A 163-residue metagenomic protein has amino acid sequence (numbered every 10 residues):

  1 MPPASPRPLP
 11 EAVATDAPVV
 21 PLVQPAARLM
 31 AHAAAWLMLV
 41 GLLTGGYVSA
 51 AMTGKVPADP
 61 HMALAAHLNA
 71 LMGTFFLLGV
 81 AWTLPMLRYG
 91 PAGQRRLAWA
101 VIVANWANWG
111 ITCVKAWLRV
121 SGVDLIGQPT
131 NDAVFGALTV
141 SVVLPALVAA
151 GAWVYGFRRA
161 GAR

Functional and structural regions predicted by a protein language model:
M1-A17: Short, intrinsically disordered terminal tails adjacent to the first/last structured region
P8-P10, Q24, G127, N131: Serine/threonine-rich low-complexity intrinsically disordered regions
A14-L29, V48-P60, L77-W99, K115-I126 (+1 more regions): Juxtamembrane membrane-water interface segments of multi-pass membrane proteins, especially cytoplasmic-side
M30-A50, A63-L84, W99-A116, T139-V154: Hydrophobic cores of alpha-helical transmembrane segments in multi-pass integral membrane proteins
T130-V142: Membrane-interface transmembrane-helix boundary segments in multi-pass integral membrane proteins
